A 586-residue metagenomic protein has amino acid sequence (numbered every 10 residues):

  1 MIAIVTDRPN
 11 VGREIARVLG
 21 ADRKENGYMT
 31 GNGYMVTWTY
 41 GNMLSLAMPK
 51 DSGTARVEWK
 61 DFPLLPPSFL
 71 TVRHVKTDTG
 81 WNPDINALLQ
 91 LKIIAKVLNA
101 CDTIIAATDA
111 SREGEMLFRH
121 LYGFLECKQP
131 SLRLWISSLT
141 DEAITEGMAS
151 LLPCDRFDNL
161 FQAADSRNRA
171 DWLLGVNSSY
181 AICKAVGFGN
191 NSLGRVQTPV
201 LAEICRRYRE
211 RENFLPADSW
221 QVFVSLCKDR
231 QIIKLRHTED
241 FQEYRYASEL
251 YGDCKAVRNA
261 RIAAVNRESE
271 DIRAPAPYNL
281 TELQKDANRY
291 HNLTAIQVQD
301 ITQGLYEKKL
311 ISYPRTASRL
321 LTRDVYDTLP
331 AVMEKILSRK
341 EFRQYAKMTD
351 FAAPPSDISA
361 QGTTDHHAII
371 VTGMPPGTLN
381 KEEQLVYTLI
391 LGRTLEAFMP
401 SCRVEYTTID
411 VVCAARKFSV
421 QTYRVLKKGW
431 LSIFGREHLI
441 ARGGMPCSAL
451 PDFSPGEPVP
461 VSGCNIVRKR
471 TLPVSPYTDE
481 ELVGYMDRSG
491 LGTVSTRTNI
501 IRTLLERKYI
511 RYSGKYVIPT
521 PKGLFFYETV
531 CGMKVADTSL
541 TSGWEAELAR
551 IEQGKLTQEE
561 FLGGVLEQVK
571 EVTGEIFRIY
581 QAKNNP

Functional and structural regions predicted by a protein language model:
M1-A3, T108-A110, G187-N190, R267-A276 (+4 more regions): Conserved short loop/turn motifs at secondary-structure junctions
M1-N168, W172-L174, N465: Intrinsically disordered, low-complexity regulatory segments
I2, E25, G80-N82, A87 (+5 more regions): Basic, low-complexity terminal or inter-domain segments flanking catalytic cores
P49, A100-I105, I232-A247, Y251 (+1 more regions): OB-fold/S1-family RNA-binding modules
A185-S192, E203-A247, Y290, G429-L431: C-terminal helical "lid" subdomain and adjoining coupling/linker elements of P-loop NTPases
Q197: Conserved PLP-enzyme active-site core in the AAT-like
Q242-Y278, Q284: Metal- or metallocofactor-binding catalytic centers and their adjacent structured scaffolds across diverse enzyme
